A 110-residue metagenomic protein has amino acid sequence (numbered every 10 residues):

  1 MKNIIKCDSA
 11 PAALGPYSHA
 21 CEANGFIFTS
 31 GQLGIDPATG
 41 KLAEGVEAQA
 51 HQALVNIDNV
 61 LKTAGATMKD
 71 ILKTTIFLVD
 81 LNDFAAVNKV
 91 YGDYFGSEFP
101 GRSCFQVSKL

Functional and structural regions predicted by a protein language model:
M1-L110: Short, polar/acidic, helix-capping and beta-turn segments at strand->helix junctions that line the mouths
